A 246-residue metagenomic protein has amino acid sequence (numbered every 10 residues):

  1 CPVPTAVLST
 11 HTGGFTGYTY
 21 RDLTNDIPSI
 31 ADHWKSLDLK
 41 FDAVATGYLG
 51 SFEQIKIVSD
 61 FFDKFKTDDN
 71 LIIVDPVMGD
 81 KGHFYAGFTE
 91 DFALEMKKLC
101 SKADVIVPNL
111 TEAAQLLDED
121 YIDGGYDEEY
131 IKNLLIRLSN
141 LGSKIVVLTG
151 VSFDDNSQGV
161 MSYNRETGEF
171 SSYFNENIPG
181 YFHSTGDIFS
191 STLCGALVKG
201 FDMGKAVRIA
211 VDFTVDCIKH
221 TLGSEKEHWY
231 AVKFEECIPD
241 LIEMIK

Functional and structural regions predicted by a protein language model:
C1-A86, E235-M244: Conserved N-terminal subdomain of the carbohydrate kinase-like
A6-L8, G50, M78-D80, E112 (+3 more regions): Glycine-rich beta-alpha junction loops
D26-S29, K98, N133, R137 (+1 more regions): A non-catalytic, amphipathic alpha-helix used as a structural packing/dimerization or gating element in enzyme scaffolds
A86-F170, G180: Conserved phosphate/ATP/ADP-binding segment of small-molecule kinases
Q115, G180-M203: Short, small-residue alpha-helix embedded
E169-S171, A196-A210: Phosphate-handling active-site elements
G204-K246: Charged C-terminal helix
